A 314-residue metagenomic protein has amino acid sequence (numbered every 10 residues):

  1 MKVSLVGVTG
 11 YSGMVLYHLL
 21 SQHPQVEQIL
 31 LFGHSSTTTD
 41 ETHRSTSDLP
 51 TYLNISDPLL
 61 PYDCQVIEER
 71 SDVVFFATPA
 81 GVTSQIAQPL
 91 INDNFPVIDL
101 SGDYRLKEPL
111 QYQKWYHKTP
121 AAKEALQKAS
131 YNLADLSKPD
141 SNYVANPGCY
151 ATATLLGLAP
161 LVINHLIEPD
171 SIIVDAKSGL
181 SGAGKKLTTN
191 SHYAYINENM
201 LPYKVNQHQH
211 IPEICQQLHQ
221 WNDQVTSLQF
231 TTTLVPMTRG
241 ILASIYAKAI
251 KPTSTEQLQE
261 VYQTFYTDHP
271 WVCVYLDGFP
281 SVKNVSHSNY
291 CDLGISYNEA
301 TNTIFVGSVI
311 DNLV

Functional and structural regions predicted by a protein language model:
M1-E198, Y203-V205, S296-E299: N-terminal Rossmann-like NAD(P) cofactor-binding subdomain of oxidoreductases, focused on the glycine-rich
S21-Q22, I163-I167, H208, Q216-D223 (+3 more regions): Generic secondary-structure signature for well-ordered alpha-helical cores
Q28, P169-V174, V225-S227, W271-Y275: A short coil-to-beta-strand element that immediately follows conserved catalytic motifs
A129, T226, N289-C291: Short beta-strand or tight-loop elements that sit immediately N-terminal to catalytic metal-binding acidic residues
S141, E198-M200, G240-S244, T303-F305: Short, solvent-exposed beta-strand edge segments and adjacent coil->beta transition regions
P202-N206, T233-P236, S281-V285: Short Gly/Pro-enriched turn/cap motifs at secondary-structure boundaries
Q207-T238, L242-S244: Oxyanion-binding "anion nests"
A243-V314: C-terminal active-site/capping subdomain that shapes the small-molecule cofactor and substrate pocket of enzyme
